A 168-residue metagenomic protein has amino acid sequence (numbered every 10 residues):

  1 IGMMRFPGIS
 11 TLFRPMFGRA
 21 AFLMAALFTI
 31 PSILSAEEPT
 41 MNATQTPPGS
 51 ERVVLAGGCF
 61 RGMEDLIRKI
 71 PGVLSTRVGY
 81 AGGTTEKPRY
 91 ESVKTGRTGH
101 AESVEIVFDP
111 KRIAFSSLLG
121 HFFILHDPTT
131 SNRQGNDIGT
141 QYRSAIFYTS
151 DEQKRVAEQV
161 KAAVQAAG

Functional and structural regions predicted by a protein language model:
I1-M3: Short, Lys/Arg-enriched N-terminal segments with co-localized hydrophobic residues within the first ~10-30 amino acids
R5-I9, F13, F17, L27-G168: Flexible coil/turn and secondary-structure edge motifs
